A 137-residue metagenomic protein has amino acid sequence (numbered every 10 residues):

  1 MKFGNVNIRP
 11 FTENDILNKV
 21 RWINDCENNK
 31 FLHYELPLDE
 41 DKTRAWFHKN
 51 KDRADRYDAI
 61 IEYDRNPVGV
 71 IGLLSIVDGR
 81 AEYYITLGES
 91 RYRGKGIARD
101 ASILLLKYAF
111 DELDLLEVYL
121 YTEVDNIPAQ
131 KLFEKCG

Functional and structural regions predicted by a protein language model:
M1-A45: A short, well-structured alpha-helix characteristic of acyl/acetyltransferase catalytic modules
L36-R91: Acetyl-CoA-dependent GNAT
E89-R91, K95, V124-D125: Active-site acidic-Proline motif in GNAT/NAT acetyltransferases
Y92, G96-L105: Conserved acetyl-CoA pyrophosphate-binding loop and the N-cap/start of the following alpha-helix in GNAT-like
S102-D111, E134: A conserved short alpha-helix in the GNAT/GCN5 acetyltransferase fold that borders and helps form the acetyl-CoA
D111-Y121: Conserved GNAT acetyl-CoA-binding A-motif
V124-G137: Conserved active-site alpha-helix within GNAT-family acetyltransferase domains
